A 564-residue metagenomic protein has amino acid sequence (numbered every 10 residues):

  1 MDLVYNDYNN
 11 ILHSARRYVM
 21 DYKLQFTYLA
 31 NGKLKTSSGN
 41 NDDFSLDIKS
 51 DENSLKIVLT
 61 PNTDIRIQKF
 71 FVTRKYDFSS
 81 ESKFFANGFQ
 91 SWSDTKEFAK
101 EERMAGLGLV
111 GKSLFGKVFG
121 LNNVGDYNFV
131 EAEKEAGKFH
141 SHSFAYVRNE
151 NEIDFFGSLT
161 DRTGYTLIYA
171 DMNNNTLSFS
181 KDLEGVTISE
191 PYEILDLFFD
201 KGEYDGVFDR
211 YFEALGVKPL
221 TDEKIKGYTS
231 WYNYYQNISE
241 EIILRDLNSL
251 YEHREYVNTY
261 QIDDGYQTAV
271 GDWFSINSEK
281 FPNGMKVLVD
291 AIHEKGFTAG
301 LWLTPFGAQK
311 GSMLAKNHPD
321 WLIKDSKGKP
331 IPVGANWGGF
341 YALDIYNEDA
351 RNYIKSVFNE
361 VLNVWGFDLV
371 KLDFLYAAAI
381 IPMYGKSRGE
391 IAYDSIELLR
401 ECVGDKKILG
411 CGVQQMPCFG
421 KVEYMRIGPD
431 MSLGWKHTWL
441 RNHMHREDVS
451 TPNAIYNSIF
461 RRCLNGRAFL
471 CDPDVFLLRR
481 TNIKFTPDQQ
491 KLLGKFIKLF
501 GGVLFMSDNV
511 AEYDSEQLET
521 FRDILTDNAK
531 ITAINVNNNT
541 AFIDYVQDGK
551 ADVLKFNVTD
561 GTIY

Functional and structural regions predicted by a protein language model:
L3-D43: An extended acidic
S54-K56, E223-T229, K371: Glycine-rich, often proline-containing surface loops adjacent to acidic residues and nearby aromatics that form
S54-N122: Acidic (Asp/Glu-rich), glycine- and aromatic
K83-A86, V257-G265, I531-T540: A generic structural motif
S91-A315, D320-D325, G334, L504 (+2 more regions): Conserved structural scaffold segments of CAZyme catalytic domains across common CAZy folds
R148-E150, T160, S178-P191, D196 (+1 more regions): Active-site-proximal substrate-binding groove within the catalytic cores of carbohydrate-active enzymes
W231-N233, L375, T481, N509: Short strand-loop junctions, especially beta-strand C-caps/beta-turns that link beta-sheets to coils or alpha-helices
Y256-L478, I483: Aromatic- and carboxylate-enriched substrate-binding clefts and catalytic-loop regions of carbohydrate-active enzymes
